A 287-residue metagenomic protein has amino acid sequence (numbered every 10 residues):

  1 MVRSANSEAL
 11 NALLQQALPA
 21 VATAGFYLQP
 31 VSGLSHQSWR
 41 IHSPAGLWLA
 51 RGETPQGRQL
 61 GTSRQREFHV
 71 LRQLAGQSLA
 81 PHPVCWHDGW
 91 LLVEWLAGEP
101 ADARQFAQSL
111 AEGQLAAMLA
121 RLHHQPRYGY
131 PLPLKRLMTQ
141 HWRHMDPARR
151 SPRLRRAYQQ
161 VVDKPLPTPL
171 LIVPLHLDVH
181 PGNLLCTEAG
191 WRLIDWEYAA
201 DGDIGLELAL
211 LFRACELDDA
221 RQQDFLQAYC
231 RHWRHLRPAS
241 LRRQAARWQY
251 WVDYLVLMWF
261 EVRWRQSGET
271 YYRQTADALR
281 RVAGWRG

Functional and structural regions predicted by a protein language model:
A5-A22, R127-L177, T187, R237 (+1 more regions): An alpha-helical support segment within catalytic cores of ATP-dependent transferases
V21, S78, L119-R127, P165 (+4 more regions): A general structural signal marking secondary-structure boundaries and capping sites
V21-Q29: Conserved N-terminal boundary motif of the eukaryotic protein kinase catalytic domain
P30-P131, P152: ATP-binding pocket architecture of kinase catalytic cores
S32-S43, L49-A50, V162-L206, A220: Active-site acidic catalytic loop and adjacent metal/ATP-binding pocket of ATP-dependent phosphoryl transfer enzymes
P152, M258-G287: ATP/Mg2+ or Mg2+-diphosphate-binding catalytic cores that bind nucleotide phosphates or diphosphates via glycine-rich
G205-H235, Y250-S267: Active-site activation/catalytic loop segments of kinase-like enzymes and analogous catalytic loops in related
L236-Q249: All-alpha amphipathic helical-bundle segments outside canonical DNA-binding/catalytic cores that form hydrophobic
